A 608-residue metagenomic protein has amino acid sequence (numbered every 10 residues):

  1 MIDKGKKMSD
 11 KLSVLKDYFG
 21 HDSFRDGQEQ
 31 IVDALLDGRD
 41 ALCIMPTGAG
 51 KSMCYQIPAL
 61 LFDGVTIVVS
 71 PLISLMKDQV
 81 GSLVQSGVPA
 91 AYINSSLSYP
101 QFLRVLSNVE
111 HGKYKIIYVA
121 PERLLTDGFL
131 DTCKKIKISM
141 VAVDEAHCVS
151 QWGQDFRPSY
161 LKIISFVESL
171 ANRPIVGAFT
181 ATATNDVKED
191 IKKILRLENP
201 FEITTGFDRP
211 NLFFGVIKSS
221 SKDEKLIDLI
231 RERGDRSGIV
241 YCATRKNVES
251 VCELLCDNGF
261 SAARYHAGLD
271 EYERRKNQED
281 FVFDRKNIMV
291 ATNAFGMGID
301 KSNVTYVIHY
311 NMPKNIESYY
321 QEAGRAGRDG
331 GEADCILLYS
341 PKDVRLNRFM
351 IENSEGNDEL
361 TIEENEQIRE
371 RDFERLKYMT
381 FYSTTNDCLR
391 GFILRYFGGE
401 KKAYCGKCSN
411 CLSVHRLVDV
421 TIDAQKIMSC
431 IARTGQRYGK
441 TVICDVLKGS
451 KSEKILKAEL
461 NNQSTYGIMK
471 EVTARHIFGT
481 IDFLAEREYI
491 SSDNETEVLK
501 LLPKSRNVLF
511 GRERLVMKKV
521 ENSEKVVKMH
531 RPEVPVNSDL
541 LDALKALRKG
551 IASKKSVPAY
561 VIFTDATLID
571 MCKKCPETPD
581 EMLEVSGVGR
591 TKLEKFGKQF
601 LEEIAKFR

Functional and structural regions predicted by a protein language model:
I2-K11, L346, N357-T361, R371-D372 (+2 more regions): Accessory DNA-binding and partner-docking regions appended to nucleic-acid-acting proteins, especially the terminal
G5-Y18, D22, D26, Q30-S52 (+4 more regions): Helicase motor core with emphasis on the C-terminal RecA-like subdomain
L35, I230, F281, S383 (+2 more regions): Short helix-to-turn junction characteristic of helix-turn-helix DNA-binding domains, especially the helix
C54, C242, C335, C388 (+1 more regions): Disulfide-bonded cysteines in secreted/extracellular proteins and peptides
L97, F179-A183, K218, L269 (+7 more regions): Catalytic cores of large soluble enzymes that bind and process phosphate-bearing ligands
Q367-F397: Short, charged low-complexity linear segments at domain edges
